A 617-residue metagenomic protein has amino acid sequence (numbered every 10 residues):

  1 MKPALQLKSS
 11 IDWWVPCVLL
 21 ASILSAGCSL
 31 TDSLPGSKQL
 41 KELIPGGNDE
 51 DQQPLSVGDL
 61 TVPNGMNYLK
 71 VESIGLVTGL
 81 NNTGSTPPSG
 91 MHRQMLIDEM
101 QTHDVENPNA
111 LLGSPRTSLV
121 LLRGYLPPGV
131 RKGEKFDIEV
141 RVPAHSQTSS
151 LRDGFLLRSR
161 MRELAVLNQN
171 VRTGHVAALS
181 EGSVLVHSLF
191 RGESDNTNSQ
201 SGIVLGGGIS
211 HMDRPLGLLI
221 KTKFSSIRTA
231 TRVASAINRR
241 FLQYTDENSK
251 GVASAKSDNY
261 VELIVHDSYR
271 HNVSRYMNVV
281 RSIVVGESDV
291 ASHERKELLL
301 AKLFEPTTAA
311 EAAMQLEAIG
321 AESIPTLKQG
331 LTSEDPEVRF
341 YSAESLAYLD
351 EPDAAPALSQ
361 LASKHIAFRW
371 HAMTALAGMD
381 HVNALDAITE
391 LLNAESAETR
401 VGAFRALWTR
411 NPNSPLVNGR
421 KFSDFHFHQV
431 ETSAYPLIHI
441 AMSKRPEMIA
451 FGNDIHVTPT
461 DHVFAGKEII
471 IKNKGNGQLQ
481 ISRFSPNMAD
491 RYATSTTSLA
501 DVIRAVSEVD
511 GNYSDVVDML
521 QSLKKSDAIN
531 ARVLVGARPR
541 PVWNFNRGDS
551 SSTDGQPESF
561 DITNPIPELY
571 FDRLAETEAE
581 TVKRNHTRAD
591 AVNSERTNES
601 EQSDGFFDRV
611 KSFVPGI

Functional and structural regions predicted by a protein language model:
M1-I11: N-terminal secretory signal peptides that target proteins for export/translocation
D12-V18: Sec-dependent signal peptide recognition, specifically the positively charged N-region followed immediately by
L24-G27: C-terminal motif of bacterial Sec signal peptides marking the signal peptidase cleavage site
S29-N67, E72, T78-T308, I319-G320 (+4 more regions): Beta-strand/loop-dominated core regions that host nucleotide or nucleotide-derived cofactor-binding catalytic loops
V265, L331, E344, A362 (+4 more regions): Active-site proximal loops enriched in glycine and acidic residues that flank catalytic Cys/His/Asp and coordinate
D289-A301, A321-T332, E351-S363, H381-N393 (+1 more regions): Amphipathic alpha-helical scaffolding segments comprising HEAT/armadillo-like alpha-solenoid repeats
A309-I319, Q329-G330, R339-E351, S359 (+3 more regions): Structural detector for internal amphipathic alpha-helices that build alpha-solenoid repeat scaffolds
